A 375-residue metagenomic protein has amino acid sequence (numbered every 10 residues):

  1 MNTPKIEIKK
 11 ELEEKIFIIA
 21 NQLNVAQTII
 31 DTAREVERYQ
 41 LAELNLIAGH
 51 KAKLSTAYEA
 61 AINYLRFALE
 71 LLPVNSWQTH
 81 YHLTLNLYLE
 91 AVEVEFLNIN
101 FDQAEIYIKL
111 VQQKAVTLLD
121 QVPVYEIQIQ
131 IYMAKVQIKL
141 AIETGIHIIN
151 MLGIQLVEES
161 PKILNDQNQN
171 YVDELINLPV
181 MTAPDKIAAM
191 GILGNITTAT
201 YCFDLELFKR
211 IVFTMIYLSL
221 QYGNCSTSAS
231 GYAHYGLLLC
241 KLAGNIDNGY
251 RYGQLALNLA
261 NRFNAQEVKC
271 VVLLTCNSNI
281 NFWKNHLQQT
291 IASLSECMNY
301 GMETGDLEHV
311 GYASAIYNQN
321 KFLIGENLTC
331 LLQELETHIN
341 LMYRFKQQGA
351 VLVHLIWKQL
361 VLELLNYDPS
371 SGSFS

Functional and structural regions predicted by a protein language model:
M1-V116, D120-I131, L140-H147, T182-N224 (+1 more regions): Extended alpha-helical scaffolding segments used for macromolecular assembly and cargo binding
K5, N24, G49-H50, R66-S76 (+9 more regions): Amphipathic alpha-helical segments of tetratricopeptide repeats
K10-E14, N21-L44, M133-R210, F322-S375: Amphipathic helix-loop-helix modules that constitute alpha-helical solenoid scaffolds
K10-I16, T56-A60, T79-L83, V116-I127 (+7 more regions): Alpha-solenoid helical repeat architecture
N21-A26, I47-L54, N86-L97, P123-A134 (+7 more regions): Tandem amphipathic alpha-helical repeat scaffolds
T32-Y39, K162, T214, Y232-Y252 (+2 more regions): Short coil/linker segments at helix-helix boundaries
F101-G145, T290, L294-H354: Repeat-solenoid scaffold signature
N245-L274, H286-Q288: Phosphate/pyrophosphate-binding betaalpha-module
